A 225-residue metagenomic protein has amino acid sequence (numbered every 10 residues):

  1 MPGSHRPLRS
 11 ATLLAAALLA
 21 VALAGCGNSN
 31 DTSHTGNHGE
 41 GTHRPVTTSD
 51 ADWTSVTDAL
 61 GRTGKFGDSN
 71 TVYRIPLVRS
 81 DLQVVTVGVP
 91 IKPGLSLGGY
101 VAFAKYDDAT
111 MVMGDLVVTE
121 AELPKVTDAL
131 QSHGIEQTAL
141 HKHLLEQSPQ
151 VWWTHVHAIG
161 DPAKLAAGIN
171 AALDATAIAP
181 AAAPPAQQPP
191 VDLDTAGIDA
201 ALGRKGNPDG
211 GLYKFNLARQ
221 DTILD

Functional and structural regions predicted by a protein language model:
M1-L14: Bacterial N-terminal signal peptides that target proteins for export
V21-G25: C-terminal motif of bacterial Sec signal peptides marking the signal peptidase cleavage site
G27-N30: Bacterial signal peptide processing site
H34-V78, L82-Q83, D174-A218, T222-D225: Intrinsic disorder/low-complexity detector
G36-N37, K105-M113: Acidic/histidine-rich, surface-exposed loop or edge segments in extracytoplasmic proteins
G64-K65, G99-D108, K142-Q147, G203: Short, flexible, solvent-exposed loop/turn segments with mixed acidic/basic and small polar residues
Q83-A102, Q137-L140, D221-D225: Intrinsic, low-complexity N-terminal interaction/targeting segments
V118-T138, Q147-Q188: Hydrophobic, ordered structural segments
